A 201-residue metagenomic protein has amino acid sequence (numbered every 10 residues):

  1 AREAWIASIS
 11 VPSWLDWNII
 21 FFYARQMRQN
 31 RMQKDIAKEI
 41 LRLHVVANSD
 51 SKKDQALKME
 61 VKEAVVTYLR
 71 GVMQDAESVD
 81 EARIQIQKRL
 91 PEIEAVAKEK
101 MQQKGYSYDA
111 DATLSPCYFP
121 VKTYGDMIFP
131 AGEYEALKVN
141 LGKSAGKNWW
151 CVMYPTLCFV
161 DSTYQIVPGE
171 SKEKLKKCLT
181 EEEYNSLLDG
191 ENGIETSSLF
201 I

Functional and structural regions predicted by a protein language model:
S8-Q26: Hydrophobic membrane-insertion alpha-helices, especially the h-region of bacterial N-terminal signal peptides
Y23-I36: Aromatic-capped interface at the extracytoplasmic side of an N-terminal signal-anchor transmembrane helix
E39-L90: Early exported N-terminus immediately downstream of N-terminal targeting peptides
D54, P120-K122, D161: Extracytoplasmic/secreted cell-surface and envelope-processing proteins
D80-V152: Mid-length scaffold segments of soluble, non-membrane domains
M127-E191: Soluble extracytoplasmic domains of inner/organellar membrane proteins
N192-I201: Low-complexity, Gly/Ser/Thr/Pro-rich intrinsically disordered linker/tail segments
